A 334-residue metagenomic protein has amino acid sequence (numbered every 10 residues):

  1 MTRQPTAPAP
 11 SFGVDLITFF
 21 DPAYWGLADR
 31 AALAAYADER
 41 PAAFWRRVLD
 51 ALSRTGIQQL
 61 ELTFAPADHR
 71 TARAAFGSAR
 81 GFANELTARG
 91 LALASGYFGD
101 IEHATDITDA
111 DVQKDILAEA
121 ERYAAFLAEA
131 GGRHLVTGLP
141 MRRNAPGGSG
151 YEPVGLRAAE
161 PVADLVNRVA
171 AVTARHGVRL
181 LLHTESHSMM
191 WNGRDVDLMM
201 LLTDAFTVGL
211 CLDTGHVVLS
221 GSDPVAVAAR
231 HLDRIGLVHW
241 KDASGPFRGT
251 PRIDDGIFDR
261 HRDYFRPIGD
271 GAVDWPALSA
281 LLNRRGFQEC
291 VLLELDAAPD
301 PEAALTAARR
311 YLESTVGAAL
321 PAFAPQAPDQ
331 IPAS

Functional and structural regions predicted by a protein language model:
M1-A130, R309-S334: N-terminal pre-domain/capping segments
R3, P8, E85-A88, H103-G209 (+2 more regions): Active-site acidic/histidine proton-transfer and metal-coordination neighborhood in alpha/beta enzyme cores
A7-S11, L27, L60, V166-A272 (+2 more regions): Acidic/histidine-rich catalytic cores of soluble enzymes
V14-T18, L62-F64, S95-D100, T137-L139 (+4 more regions): A cross-domain feature marking catalytic cores of carbohydrate-active enzymes and several ubiquitous metabolic/repair
A34-F44, G155-P161, R260-A272: A short acidic, glycine-rich active-site loop that binds or catalyzes chemistry on phosphate/adenosine moieties
E39-A42, T63-S78, I101-I107, D111-I116 (+6 more regions): Acidic-and-aromatic substrate-binding clefts and catalytic sites of carbohydrate-active enzymes
W45-D50, A79-N84, A120-A125, A163-A170 (+5 more regions): Generic structural signal for well-ordered alpha-helices, preferentially at hydrophobic/aromatic core positions
R54-I57, G132, I235, F287-Q288: A structural motif
